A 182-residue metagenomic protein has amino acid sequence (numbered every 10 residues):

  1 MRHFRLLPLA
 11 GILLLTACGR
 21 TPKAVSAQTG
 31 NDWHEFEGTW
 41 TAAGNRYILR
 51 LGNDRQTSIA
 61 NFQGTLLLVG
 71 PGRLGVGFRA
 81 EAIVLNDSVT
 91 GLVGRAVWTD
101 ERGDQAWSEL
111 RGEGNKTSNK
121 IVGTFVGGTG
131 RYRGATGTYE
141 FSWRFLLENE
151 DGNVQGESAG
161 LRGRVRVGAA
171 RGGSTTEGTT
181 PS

Functional and structural regions predicted by a protein language model:
M1-L7: Bacterial N-terminal signal peptides that target proteins for export
L7-L9, G30: Low-complexity, intrinsically disordered regions enriched in charged/polar residues
L15-A17: C-terminal motif of bacterial Sec signal peptides marking the signal peptidase cleavage site
G19-S182: Beta-strand-enriched cores of mature, soluble protein domains
